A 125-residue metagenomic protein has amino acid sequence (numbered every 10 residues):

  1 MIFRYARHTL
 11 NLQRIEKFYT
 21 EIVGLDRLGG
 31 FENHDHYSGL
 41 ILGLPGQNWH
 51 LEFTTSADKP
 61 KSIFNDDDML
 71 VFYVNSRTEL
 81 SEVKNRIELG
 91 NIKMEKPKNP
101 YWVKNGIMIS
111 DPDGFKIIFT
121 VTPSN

Functional and structural regions predicted by a protein language model:
M1-E16, D67-L70, S124-N125: N-terminal beta-strand motif that seeds the catalytic metal site of vicinal oxygen chelate
R4, G30, K84-N125: Vicinal oxygen chelate
R7-W49: Core segments of cupin and vicinal oxygen chelate
H36, D66, V103: Exposed loop/turn and edge beta-strand positions of beta-sandwich/beta-sheet ligand-binding modules
G39, V71, G106-M108: Short hydrophobic/aromatic beta-strand element in the GNAT-like acyltransferase core that lines or flanks the acyl-donor
G46-L51, D113-I117: Short, charged/polar, Gly/Pro-enriched secondary-structure boundary elements
K61-N65: Short, flexible turn/loop "capping" segments at secondary-structure junctions
R77-E82: Short, conserved charged micro-motifs
